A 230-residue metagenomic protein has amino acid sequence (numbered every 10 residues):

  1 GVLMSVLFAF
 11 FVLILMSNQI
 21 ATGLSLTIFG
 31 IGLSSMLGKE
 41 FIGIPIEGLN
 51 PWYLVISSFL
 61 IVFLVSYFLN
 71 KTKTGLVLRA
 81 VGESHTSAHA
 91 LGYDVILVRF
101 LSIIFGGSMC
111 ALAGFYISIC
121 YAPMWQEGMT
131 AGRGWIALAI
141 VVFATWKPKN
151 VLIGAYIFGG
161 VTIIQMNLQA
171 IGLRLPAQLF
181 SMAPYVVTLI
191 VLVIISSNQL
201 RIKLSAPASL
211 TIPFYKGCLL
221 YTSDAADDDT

Functional and structural regions predicted by a protein language model:
G1, Q19, G23-T27, S102-G106 (+2 more regions): Alpha-helical transmembrane segments of multi-pass membrane proteins, especially transporters and channels
G1, S5, V62, I103-A111 (+7 more regions): Small-residue faces within membrane-embedded alpha-helices
G1-L33, F63, T162: Alpha-helical transmembrane segments within multi-pass membrane transporters and channels
F8-A9, S34-S35, V62-S66, G114 (+4 more regions): Structural signal for membrane-spanning alpha-helices in multi-pass inner-membrane proteins, emphasizing helix cores
Q19, G23, G30-T72, M124 (+2 more regions): Transmembrane helix-bundle core of multi-pass membrane transporters and related energy-transducing complexes
N50-W125, P148-K149, I153: Helix-loop-helix "hairpin" substructures at the membrane interface of multi-pass membrane proteins
M124-Y185: Transmembrane alpha-helical segments in multi-pass inner-membrane proteins
Y221-T230: Single conserved hydrophobic/aromatic residue that forms the stacking wall/gate of nucleotide- or nucleobase-binding
